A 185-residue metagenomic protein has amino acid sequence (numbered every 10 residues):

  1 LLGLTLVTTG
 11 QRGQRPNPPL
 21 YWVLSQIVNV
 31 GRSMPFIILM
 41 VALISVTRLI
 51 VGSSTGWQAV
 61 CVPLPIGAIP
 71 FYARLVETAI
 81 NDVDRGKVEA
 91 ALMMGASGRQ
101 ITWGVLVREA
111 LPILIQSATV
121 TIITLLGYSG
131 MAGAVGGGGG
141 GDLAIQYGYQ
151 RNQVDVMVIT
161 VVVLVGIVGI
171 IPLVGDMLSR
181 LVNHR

Functional and structural regions predicted by a protein language model:
L1-L2, Q58-V62, I66-V88, A118-T119 (+2 more regions): Membrane-embedded alpha-helices of multi-pass transport/permease systems
L1-L24: Transmembrane-helix boundary motif in ABC transporter permease subunits
T5-Q11, V158-R185: C-terminal transmembrane helix and the adjacent membrane-cytosol boundary/short C-terminal tail of inner/organellar
P19-G31, Y72, A79, L143-G148 (+2 more regions): Hydrophobic alpha-helical segments of integral membrane proteins, encompassing both true transmembrane helices
N29-R32, F36-F71, V156, T160: Loop-to-helix entry region at the N-terminal start of transmembrane alpha-helices in multi-pass membrane transporters
I80-A110, G137, Q150: Short helix-to-coil transition segments within interhelical loops that connect adjacent transmembrane helices
G98-Y128, G175: Transmembrane alpha-helices
G127-V158, V162-V163, N183: Glycine-rich helix-loop "coupling/hinge" segments at transmembrane-helix boundaries in multipass transporters
